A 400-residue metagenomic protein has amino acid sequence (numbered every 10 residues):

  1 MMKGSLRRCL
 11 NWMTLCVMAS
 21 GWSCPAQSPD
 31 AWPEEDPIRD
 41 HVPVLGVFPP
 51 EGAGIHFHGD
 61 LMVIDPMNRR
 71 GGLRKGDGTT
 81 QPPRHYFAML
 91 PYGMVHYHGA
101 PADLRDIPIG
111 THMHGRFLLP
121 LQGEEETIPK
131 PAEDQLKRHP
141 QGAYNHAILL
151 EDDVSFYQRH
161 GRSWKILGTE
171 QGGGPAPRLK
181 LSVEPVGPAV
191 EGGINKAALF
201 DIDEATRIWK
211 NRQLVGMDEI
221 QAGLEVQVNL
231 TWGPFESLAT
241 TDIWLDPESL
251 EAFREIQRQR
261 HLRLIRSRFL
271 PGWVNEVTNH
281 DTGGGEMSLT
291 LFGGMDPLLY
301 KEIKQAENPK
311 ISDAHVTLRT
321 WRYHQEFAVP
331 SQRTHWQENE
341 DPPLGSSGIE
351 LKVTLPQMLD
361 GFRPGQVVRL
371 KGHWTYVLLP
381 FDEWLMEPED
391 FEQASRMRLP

Functional and structural regions predicted by a protein language model:
M1-M2, A26: Initiator methionine at the very start of the polypeptide chain
M2-M13: Bacterial N-terminal signal peptides that target proteins for export
S5, S20-S23: Serine residues within intrinsically disordered or low-complexity segments
N11-G21: Bacterial N-terminal signal peptides
W22-Y92, Y97-A205, W209-P400: Short, flexible, surface-exposed loop segments at domain boundaries
